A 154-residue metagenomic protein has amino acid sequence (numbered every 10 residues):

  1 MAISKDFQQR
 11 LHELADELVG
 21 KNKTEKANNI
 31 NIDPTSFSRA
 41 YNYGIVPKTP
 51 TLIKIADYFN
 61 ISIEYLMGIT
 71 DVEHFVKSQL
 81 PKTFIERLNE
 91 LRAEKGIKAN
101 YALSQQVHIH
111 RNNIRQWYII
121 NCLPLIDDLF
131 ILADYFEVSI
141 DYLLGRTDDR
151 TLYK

Functional and structural regions predicted by a protein language model:
M1-K21, V72-G96: A short, Lys/Arg-rich alpha-helix, primarily the initiator
H12, T24-N28, I53, N89 (+2 more regions): Residues within the helices of the helix-turn-helix
D16, N42-Y43, D71, I119-N121 (+1 more regions): Residue-level detection of the helix-turn-helix DNA-binding "recognition helix"
V19-R39, G96-R115: Short alpha-helical DNA-recognition segment
P50-Y65, D127-Y142: DNA major-groove recognition helix of helix-turn-helix/homeodomain DNA-binding modules
Y65-S78, Y142-Y153: Short amphipathic recognition helices of helix-turn-helix/homeodomain-type DNA-binding modules
